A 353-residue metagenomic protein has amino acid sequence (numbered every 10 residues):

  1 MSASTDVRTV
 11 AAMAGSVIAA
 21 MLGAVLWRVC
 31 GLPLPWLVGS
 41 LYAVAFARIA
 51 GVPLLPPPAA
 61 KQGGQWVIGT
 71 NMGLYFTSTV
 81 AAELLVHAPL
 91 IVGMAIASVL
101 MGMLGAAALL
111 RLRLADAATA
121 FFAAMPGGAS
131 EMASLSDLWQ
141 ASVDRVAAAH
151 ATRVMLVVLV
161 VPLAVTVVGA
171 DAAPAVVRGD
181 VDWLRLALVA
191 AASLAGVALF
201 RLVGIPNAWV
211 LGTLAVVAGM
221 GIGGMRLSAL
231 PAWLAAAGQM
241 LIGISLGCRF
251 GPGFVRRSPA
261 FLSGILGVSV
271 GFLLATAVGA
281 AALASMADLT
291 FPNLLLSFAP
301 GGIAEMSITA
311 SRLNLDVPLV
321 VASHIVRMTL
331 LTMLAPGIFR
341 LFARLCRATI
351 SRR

Functional and structural regions predicted by a protein language model:
A12-M21, F76-A107, L186, A236-A237 (+1 more regions): Entry/N-cap segments of selected transmembrane alpha helices and their immediately preceding amphipathic helices
V17, M21, L156-L159, G169-M225: Core mid-bundle transmembrane helix pairs that form the ion/substrate translocation pathway in diverse multi-pass
A24-V38, F46, A50-K61, A198-L211 (+1 more regions): Flexible hinge motifs at transmembrane-helix junctions and intramembrane kinks/re-entrant loops in multi-pass membrane
L26-Y42, K61-Q65, H87-S98, T119-M125 (+3 more regions): Structural signature of hydrophobic alpha-helical transmembrane segments
L41-V86, V216-M225, A232-S258: Hydrophobic transmembrane alpha-helices of secondary-active transporters and Na+-translocating membrane complexes
S78-V86, V167-V181, G224-A232, R256 (+2 more regions): Membrane-interface helix termini and inter-helical loops of multi-pass transporters
L112-T152, F291-S323: Alpha-helical membrane segments and immediately flanking helix-loop junctions that form or couple to the substrate/ion
G128-M132, V146-T166, A275, I303-E305 (+1 more regions): Membrane-embedded alpha-helical segments of transport systems, primarily multispan ion/solute transporters
